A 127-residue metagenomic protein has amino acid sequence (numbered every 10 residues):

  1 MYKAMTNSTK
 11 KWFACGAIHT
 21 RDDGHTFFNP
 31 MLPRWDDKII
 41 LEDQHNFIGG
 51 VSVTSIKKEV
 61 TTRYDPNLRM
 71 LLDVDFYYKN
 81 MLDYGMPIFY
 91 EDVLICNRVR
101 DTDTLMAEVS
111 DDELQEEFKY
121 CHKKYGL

Functional and structural regions predicted by a protein language model:
M1-F27: Conserved donor NDP-sugar-binding/catalytic core segment of glycosyltransferases
C15, P33-E113: Conserved nucleotide-sugar donor-binding catalytic segment
F27-P33: Short amphipathic beta-strand/extended segments with alternating polar/hydrophobic composition
E116-Y120: Alpha-helical transmembrane bundles and membrane-interface segments of multipass inner-membrane proteins
C121-L127: Membrane-interface aromatic/basic loop that binds lipid-linked glycans or pyrophosphate carriers, typified by
